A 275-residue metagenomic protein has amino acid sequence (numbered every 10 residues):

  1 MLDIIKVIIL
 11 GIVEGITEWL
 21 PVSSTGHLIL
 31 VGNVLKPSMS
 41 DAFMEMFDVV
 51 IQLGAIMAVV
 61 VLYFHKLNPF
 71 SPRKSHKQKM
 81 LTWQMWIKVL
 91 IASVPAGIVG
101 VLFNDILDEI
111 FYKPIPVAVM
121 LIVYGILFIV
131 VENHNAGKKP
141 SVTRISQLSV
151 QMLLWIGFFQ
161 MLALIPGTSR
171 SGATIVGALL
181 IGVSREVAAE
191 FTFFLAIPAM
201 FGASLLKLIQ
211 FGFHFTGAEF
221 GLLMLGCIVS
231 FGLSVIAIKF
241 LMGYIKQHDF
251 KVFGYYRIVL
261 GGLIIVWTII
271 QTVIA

Functional and structural regions predicted by a protein language model:
M1-A275: Multi-pass membrane proteins that catalyze or facilitate reactions on polyprenyl-/lipid-phosphate substrates and their
